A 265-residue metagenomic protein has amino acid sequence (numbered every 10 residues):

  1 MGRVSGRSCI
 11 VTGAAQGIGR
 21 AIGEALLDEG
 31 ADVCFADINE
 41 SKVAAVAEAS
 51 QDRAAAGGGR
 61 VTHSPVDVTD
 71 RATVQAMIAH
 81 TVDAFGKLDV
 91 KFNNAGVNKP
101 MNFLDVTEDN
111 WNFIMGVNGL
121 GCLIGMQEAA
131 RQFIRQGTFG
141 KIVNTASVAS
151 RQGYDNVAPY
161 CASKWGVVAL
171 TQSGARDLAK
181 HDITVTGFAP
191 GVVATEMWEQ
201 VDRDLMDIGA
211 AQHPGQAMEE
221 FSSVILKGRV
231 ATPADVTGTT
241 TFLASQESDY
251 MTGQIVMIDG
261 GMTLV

Functional and structural regions predicted by a protein language model:
E29-V46: Conserved glycine-rich Rossmann-like NAD(P)H-binding loop of the short-chain dehydrogenase/reductase
M101-L104, Q152-A158, K180-H181, G228 (+1 more regions): Active-site loop immediately N-terminal to the catalytic Tyr-X3-Lys motif of short-chain dehydrogenase/reductase
N102-F103, N110-N112, F221: Substrate-binding pocket helix/loop in short-chain dehydrogenase/reductase
L123, R229-I258, T263-L264: C-terminal substrate-recognition "lid" of short-chain dehydrogenase/reductases
M126, S163, T171: Active-site helix of classical SDR
S147: Residue(s) in the substrate-gating loop at a strand-loop-helix junction that position the organic substrate next
A179, T184, M251-G253: Short, small/polar-rich loop/turn modules that mediate ligand/substrate recognition or access, typified
